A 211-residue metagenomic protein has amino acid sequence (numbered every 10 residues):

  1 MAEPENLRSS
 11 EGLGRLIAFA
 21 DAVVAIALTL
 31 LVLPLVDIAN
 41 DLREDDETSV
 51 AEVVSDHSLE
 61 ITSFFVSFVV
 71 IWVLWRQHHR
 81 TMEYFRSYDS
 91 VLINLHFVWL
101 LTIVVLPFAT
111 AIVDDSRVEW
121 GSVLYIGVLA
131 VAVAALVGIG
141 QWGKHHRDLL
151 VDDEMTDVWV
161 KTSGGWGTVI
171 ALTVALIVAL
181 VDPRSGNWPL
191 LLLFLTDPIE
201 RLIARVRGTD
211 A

Functional and structural regions predicted by a protein language model:
A2-A211: Multi-pass alpha-helical transmembrane bundle typical of ion/small-solute transporters and intramembrane aspartyl
